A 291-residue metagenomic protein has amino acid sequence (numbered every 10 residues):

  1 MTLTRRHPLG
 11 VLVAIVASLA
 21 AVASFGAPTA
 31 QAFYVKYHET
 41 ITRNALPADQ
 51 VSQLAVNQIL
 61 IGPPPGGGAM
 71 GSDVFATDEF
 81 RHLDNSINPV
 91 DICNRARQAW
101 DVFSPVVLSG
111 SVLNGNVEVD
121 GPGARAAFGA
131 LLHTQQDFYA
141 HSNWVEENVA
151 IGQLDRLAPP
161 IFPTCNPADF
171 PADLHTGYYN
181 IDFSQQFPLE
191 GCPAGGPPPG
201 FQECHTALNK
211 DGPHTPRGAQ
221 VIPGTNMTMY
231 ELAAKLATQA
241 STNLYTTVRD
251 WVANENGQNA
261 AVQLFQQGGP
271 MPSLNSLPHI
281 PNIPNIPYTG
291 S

Functional and structural regions predicted by a protein language model:
M1-V16: Bacterial N-terminal signal peptides that target proteins for export
R6-L9, S24, Y34: Residues at the start of alpha-helices and the adjacent loop-to-helix junctions
V11-V13, A23, E118-D120: Hydrophobic alpha-helical segments, principally membrane-spanning helices and signal/leader peptides
L19-T29: C-terminal segment of classical bacterial N-terminal signal peptides
P28-G129, T134, H141-S291: N-terminal, motif-rich segments that launch catalysis or mediate targeting to/interaction with membranes, typified by
